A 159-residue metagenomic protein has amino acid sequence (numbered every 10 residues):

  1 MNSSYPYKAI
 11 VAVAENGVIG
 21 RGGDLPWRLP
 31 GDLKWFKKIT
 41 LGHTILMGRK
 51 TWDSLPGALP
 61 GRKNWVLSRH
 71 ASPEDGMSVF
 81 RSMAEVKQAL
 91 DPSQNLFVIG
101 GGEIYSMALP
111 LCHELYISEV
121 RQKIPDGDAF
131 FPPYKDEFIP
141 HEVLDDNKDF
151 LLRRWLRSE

Functional and structural regions predicted by a protein language model:
M1-E159: Enzymes that bind and transform nitrogen-containing heteroaromatic metabolites
